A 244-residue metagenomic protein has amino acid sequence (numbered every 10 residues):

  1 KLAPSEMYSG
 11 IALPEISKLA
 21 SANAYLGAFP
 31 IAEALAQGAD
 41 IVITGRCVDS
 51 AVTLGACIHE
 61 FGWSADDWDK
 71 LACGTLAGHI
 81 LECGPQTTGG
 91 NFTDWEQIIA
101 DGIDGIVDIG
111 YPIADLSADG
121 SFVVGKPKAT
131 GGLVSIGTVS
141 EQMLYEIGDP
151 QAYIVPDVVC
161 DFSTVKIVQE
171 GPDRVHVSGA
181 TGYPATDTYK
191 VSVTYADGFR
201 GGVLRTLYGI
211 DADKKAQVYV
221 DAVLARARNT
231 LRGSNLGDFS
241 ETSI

Functional and structural regions predicted by a protein language model:
K1-T44: An acidic, phosphate/nucleotide-engaging active-site surface
L2, A56-D67: A glycine- and small-aliphatic-rich helix-loop capping segment at beta-alpha/alpha-beta transitions that lines
L26-P30, Q37, L71-T75, V134 (+6 more regions): Conserved active-site and cofactor/substrate-binding residues in soluble primary-metabolism enzymes
E33, D40-E60, T75, H79-I80: FAD-binding core of FAD-dependent oxidoreductases, characterized by glycine-rich FAD pyrophosphate-binding loops
S50-V52, T88, F199-R200, A212: Flexible loop/turn segments at secondary-structure boundaries
G55-E60, L116-K126, Y195-R205: Short acidic (Asp/Glu) and glycine-rich catalytic loops that position anionic groups and cofactors
L71-G179: A conserved active-site cap/scaffold subdomain adjacent to cofactor or substrate pockets
P150-A152, I167-S243: C-terminal catalytic subdomain
